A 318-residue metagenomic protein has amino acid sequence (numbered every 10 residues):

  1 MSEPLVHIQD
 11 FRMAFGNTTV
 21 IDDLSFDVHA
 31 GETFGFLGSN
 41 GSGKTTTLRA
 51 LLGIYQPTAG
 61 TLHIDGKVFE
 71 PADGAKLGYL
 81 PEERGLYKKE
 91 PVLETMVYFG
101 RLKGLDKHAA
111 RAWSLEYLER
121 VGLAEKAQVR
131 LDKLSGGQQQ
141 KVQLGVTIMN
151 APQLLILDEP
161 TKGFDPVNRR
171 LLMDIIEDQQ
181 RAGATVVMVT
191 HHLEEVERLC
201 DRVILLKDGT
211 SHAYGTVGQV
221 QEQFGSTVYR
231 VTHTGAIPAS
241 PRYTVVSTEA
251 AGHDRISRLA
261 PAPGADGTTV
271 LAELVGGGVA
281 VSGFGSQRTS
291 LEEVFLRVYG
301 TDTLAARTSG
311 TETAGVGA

Functional and structural regions predicted by a protein language model:
G60-A75: Conserved ABC transporter NBD signature motif
V97, R101, H108-K126: Conserved ABC ATPase "signature" region
R130-L134: Conserved ABC ATPase signature
L155-E159: Catalytic Walker B motif of ABC-type/P-loop ATPase nucleotide-binding domains
M173-R258: ABC transporter nucleotide-binding domain
S226-D302: Short, charged/small-residue-rich alpha-helical element at the C-terminal edge of ABC transporter nucleotide-binding
